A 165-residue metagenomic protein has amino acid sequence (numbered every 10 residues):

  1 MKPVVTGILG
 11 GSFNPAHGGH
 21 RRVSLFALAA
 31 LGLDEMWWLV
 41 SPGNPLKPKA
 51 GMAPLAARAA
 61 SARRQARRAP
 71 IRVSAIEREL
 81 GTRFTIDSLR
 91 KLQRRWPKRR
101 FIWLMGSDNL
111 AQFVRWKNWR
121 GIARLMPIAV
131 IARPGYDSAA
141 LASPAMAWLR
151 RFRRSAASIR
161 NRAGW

Functional and structural regions predicted by a protein language model:
M1-W165: Nucleotidyltransferase catalytic core that binds NTPs
